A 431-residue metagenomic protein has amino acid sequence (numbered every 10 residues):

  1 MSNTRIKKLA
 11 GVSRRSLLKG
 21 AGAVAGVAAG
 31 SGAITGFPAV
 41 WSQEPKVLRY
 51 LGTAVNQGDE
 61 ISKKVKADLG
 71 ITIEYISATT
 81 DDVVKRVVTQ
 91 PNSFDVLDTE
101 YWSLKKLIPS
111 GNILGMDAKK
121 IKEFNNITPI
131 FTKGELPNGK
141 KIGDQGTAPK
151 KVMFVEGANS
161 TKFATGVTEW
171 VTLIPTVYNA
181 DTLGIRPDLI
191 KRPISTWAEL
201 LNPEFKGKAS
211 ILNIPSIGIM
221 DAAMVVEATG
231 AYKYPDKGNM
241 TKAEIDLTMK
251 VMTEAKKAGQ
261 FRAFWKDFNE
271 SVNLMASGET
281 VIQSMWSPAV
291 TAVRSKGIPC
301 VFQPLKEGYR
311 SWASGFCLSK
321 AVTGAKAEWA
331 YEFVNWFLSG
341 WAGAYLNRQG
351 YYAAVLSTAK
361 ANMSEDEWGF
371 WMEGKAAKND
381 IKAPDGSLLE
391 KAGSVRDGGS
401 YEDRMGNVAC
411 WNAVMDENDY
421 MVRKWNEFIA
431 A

Functional and structural regions predicted by a protein language model:
M1-S16, A39: N-terminal secretory signal peptides
V12-A33: N-terminal export leaders
W41-S42, L318-R396: Mature extracytoplasmic/periplasmic domains
Q43-S110: Early extracytoplasmic/lumenal segment of secretory-pathway proteins
Q90-D98, N112-L114, F205-G207, S277-I282: Alpha-to-beta junction loops
I108-E270: Extracytoplasmic ligand-binding site segments that recognize negatively charged/polar headgroups
Q260-T323, K360-M363, E367: Extracytoplasmic/periplasmic substrate-binding proteins
G386-A431: Conserved C-terminal helix/tail region of periplasmic/extracytoplasmic solute-binding proteins
